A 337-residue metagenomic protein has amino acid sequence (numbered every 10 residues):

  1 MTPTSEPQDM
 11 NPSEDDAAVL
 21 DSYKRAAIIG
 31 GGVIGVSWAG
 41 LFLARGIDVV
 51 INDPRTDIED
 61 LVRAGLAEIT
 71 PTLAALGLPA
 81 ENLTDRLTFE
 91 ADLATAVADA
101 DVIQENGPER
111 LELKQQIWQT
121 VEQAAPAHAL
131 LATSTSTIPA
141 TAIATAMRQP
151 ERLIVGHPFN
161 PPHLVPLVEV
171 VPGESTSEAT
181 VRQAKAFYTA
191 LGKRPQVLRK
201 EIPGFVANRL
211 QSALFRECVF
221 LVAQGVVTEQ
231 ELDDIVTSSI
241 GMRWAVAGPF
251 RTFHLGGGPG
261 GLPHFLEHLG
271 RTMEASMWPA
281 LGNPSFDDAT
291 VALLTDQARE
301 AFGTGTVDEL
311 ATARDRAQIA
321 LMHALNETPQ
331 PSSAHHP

Functional and structural regions predicted by a protein language model:
T2-L76: NAD(P)+-binding Rossmann beta1-loop-alpha1 motif at the extreme N-terminus of oxidoreductases
T2-N11, D16-A18, R45, Q224 (+1 more regions): NAD(P)-dependent Rossmann-like dehydrogenase/reductase catalytic/cofactor-binding core
P12, D16, A26, A44 (+2 more regions): Amphipathic alpha-helical segments at domain termini/boundaries
R45, V170-E201, S212-W244: Internal alpha-helical scaffold of NAD(P)-dependent oxidoreductase catalytic cores
R45-I47, P161-V171, A247-G248, E274: Acidic/polar active-site rim loop that often engages polyanionic ligands
P54-D57, L61, T72-L130, I138: Rossmann-like NAD(P)-binding element
T133-G204, N208: Rossmann-fold dinucleotide-binding core
